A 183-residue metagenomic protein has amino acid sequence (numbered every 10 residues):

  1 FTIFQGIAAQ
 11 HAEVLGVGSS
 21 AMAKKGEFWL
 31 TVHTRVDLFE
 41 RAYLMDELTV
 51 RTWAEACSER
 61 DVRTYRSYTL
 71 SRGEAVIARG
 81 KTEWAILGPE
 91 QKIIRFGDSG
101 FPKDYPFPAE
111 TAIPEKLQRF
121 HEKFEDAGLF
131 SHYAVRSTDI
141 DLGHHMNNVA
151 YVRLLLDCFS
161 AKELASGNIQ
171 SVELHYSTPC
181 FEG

Functional and structural regions predicted by a protein language model:
F1-T31, R79, G88-S171: Hot-dog-fold acyl-thioester-processing enzymes
R35-H121, Y176-E182: HotDog/MaoC-like acyl-thioester-processing domains
